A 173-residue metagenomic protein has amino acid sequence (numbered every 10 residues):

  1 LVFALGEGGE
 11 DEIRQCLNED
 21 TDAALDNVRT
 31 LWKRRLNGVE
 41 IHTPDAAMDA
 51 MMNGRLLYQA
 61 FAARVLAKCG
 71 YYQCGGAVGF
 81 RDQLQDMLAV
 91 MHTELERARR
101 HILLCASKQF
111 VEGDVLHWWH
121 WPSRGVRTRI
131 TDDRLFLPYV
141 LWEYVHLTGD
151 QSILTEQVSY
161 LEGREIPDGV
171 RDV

Functional and structural regions predicted by a protein language model:
L1-A77, R164-V173: Acidic/polar, glycine-enriched structural segments that form the non-catalytic walls/loops of the carbohydrate-binding
I41, D45-D49, Q59-L66, G76-Q83 (+1 more regions): Aromatic-lined, polymer-binding surfaces characteristic of secreted/periplasmic polysaccharide-degrading enzymes
V90-A98, I102-V173: Aromatic-rich carbohydrate-recognition surfaces in CAZymes
